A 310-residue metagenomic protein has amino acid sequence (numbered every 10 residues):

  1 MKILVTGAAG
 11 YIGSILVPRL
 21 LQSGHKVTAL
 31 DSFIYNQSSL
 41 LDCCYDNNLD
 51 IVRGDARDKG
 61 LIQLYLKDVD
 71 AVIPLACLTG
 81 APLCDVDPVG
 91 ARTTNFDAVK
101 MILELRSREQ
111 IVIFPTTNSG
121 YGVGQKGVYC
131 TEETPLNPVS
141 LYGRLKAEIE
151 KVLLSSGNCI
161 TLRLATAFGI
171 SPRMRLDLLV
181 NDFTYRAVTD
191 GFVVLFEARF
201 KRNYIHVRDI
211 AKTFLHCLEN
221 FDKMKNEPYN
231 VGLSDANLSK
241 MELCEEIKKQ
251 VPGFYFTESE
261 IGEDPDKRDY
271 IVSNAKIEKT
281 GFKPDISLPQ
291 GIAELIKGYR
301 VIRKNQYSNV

Functional and structural regions predicted by a protein language model:
M1-A71: N-terminal Rossmann/SDR dinucleotide-binding element
T6, L30, V72-L75, V112-N118 (+1 more regions): SDR active-site strand-loop-helix element
S39-L41, P82-V89, V123-G127, P172-R173: Conserved catalytic-core motifs of eukaryotic protein kinase domains, centered on the activation segment
A56-T93: NAD(P)H-binding glycine-rich loop region in Rossmannoid oxidoreductase-like domains and their noncatalytic homologs
P74, K100-V139: Conserved Rossmann-fold NAD(P)-dependent oxidoreductase catalytic core, especially the SDR/UDP-sugar
K126, V139, A147, K151-R202 (+2 more regions): NAD(P)-dependent short-chain dehydrogenase/reductase
D190-G191, L195-V310: C-terminal substrate-binding subdomain of Rossmann-fold SDR/epimerase-dehydratase oxidoreductases
